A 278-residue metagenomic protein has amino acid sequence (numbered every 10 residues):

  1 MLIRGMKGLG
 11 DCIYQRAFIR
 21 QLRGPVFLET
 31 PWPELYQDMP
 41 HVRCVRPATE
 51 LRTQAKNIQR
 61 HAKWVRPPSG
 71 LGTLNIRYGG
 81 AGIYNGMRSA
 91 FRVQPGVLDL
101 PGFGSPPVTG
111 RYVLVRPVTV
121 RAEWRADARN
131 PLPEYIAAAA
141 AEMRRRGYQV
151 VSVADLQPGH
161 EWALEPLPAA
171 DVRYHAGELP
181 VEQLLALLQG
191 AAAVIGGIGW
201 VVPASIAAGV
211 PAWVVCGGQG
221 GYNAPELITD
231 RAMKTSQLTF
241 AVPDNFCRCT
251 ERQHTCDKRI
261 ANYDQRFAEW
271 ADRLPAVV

Functional and structural regions predicted by a protein language model:
M1-V278: Catalytic machinery of carbohydrate-active enzymes, primarily nucleotide-sugar-dependent glycosyltransferases
